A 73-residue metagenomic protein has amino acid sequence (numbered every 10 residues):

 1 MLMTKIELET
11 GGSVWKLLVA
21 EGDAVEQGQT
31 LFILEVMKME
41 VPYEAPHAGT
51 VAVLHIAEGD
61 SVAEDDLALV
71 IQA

Functional and structural regions predicted by a protein language model:
M1-S13, T30-P46, A73: Short beta-strand-turn/beta-hairpin segments enriched in glycine/proline and small hydrophobics that form edge-strand
W15-A20, A24, V53-I56: Short histidine-centered loop motifs in beta-beta connectors
L17, L31-L34, L54, L67: Generic leucine side-chain signal with a strong bias for well-ordered alpha-helical environments
G22-L31, G59-A68: A structural signal for short beta-strand/turn segments enriched in small hydrophobics and glycine
A52-V53, V70-Q72: Short alpha-helical linear motifs
